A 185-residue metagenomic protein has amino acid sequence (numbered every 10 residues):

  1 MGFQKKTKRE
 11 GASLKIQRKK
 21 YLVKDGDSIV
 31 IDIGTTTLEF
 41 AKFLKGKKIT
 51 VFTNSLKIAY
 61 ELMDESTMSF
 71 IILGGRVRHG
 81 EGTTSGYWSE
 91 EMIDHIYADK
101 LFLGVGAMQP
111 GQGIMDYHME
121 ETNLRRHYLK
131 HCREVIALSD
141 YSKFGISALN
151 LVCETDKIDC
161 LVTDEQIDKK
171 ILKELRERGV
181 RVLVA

Functional and structural regions predicted by a protein language model:
M1-I33, A41-G46, T50, M63-T67: HTH-adjacent hinge/linker in prokaryotic transcriptional regulators
T36, I58: A generic "binding-loop/recognition-motif" signal
T37-F40, G145-S147: Short glycine/serine/threonine-rich phosphate/pyrophosphate-binding segments that cradle anionic phosphate groups
A59-A185: Conserved phosphate- and dinucleotide-binding cores of soluble alpha/beta proteins, encompassing both enzyme active
